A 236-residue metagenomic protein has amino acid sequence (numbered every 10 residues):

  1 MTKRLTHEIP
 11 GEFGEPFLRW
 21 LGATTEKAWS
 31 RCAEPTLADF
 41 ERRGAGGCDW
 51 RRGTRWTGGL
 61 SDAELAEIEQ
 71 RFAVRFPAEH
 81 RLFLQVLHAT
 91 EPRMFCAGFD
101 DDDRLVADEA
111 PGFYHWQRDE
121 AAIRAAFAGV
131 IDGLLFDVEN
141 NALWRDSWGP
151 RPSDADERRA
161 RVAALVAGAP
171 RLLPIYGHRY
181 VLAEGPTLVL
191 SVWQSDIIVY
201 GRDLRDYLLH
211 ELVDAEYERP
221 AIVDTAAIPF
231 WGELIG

Functional and structural regions predicted by a protein language model:
T2-A167, L173, G177: A surface-exposed partner-binding patch
D62-Q70, L204-A215, G236: Short alpha-helical interface patches
L87, Y176-H178, W193-S195, R202 (+1 more regions): Structured loops at beta-to-helix junctions and adjacent beta-edge loops in soluble globular domains
A167-R171, Y176, E184-P186, W193-Q194: Short, well-ordered loop/turn elements at secondary-structure boundaries
A183-A215: Low-complexity, glycine/alanine/valine/leucine- and proline-rich hydrophobic stretches
P220-G236: Low-complexity, Gly/Ser/Thr/Pro-rich intrinsically disordered linker/tail segments
